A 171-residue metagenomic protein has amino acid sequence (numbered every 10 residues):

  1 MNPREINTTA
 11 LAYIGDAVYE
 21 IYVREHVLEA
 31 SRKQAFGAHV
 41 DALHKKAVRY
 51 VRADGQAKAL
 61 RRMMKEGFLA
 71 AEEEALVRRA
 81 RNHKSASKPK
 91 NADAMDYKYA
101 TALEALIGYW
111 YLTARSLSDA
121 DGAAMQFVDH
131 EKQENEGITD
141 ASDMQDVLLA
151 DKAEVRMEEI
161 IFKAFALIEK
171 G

Functional and structural regions predicted by a protein language model:
M1-G171: Double-stranded RNA-binding/processing signature
